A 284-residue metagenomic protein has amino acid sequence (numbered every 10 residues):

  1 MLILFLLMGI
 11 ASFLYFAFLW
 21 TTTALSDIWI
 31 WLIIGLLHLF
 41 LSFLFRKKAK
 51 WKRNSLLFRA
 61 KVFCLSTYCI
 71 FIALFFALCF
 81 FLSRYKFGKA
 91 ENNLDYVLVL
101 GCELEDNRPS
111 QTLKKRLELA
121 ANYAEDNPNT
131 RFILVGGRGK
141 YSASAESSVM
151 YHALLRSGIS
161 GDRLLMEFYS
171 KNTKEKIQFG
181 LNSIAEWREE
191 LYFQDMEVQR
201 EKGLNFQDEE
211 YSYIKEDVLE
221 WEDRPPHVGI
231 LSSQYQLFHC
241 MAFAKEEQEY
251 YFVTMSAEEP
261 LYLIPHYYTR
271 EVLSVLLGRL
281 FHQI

Functional and structural regions predicted by a protein language model:
M1, L56-R59, L261-P265, T269 (+1 more regions): Structural motif marking the loop-to-transmembrane transition
M1-K48: Membrane-embedded alpha-helical segments of integral membrane proteins
L7-A11, L37, T67-A77, T269 (+1 more regions): Lipid-exposed faces of alpha-helical membrane segments in multi-pass integral membrane proteins
T21, I30-L32, K52, R188 (+1 more regions): Short linear interaction motif-like sites in intrinsically disordered regions of transcription factors
L44-G88: Transmembrane alpha-helices and immediately adjacent membrane-cytoplasm interface residues in multi-pass integral
A77-R270, L280: A structural signal for short, hydrophobic/glycine-enriched beta-strand patches
G278-I284: C-terminal terminal-structure detector
